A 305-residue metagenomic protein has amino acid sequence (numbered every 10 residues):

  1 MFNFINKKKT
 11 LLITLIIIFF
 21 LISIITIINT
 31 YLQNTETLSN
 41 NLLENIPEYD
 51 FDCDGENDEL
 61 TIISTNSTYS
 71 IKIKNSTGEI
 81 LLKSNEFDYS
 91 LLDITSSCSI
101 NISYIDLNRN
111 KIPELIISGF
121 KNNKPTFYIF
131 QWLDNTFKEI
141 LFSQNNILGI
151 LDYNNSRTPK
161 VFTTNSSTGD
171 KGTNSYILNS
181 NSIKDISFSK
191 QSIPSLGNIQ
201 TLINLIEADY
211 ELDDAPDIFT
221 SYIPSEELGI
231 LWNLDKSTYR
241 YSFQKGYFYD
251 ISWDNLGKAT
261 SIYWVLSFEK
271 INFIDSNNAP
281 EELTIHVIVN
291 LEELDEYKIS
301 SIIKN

Functional and structural regions predicted by a protein language model:
M1-L38, G149-N305: Acidic, small-residue rich beta-repeat scaffolds with periodic aromatic anchors
F2-I100: N-terminal "mature head" segments of proteins
D50-I63, D106-G119, S156-T164: Acidic/hydrophobic-patterned starts of short beta strands in beta-sheet-rich repeat architectures
S67-K72, N123-Q131, G169-N179: Structural motif
L81-D88, K138-N145, D185-I193, I299-I302: Beta-propeller fold detector
D93, G119-K121, F273-A279: Short consensus segments that form the blades of beta-propeller domains, in both extracellular/periplasmic
S97-S103, Q144-N154: Repeated scaffold domains used in trafficking and secretory/extracellular systems, primarily beta-propellers
E114-K138: Long, charged/polar, surface-exposed segments that mediate recognition or autoinhibition
